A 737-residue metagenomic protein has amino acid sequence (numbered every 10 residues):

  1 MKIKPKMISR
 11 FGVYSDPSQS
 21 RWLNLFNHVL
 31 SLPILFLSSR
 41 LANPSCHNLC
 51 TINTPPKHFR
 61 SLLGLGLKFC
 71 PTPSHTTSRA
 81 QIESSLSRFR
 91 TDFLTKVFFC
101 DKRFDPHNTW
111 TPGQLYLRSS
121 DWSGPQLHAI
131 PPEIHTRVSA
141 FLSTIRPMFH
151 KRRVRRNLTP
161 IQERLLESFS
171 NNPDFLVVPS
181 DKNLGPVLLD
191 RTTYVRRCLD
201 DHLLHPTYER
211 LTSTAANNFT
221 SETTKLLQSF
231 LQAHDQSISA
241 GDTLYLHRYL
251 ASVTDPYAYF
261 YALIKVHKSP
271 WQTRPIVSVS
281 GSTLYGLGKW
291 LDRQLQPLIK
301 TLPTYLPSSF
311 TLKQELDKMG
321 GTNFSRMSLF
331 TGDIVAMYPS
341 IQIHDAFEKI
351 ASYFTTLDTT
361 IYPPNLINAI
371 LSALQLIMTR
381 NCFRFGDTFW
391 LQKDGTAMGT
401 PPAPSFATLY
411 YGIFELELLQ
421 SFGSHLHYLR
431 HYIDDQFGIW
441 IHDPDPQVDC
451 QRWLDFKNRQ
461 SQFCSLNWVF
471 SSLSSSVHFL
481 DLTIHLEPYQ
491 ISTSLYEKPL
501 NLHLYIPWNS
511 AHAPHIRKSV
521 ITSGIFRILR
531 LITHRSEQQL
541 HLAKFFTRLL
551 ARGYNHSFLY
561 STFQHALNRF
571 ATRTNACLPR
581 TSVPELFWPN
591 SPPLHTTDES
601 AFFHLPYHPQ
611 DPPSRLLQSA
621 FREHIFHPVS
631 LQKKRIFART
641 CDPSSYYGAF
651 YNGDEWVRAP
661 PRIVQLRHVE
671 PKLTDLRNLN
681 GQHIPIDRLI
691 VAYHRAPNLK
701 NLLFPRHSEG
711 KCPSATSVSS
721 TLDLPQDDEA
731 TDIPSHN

Functional and structural regions predicted by a protein language model:
M1-N737: Charged structural interfaces that engage phosphate-rich ligands and support phosphoryl-transfer chemistry
